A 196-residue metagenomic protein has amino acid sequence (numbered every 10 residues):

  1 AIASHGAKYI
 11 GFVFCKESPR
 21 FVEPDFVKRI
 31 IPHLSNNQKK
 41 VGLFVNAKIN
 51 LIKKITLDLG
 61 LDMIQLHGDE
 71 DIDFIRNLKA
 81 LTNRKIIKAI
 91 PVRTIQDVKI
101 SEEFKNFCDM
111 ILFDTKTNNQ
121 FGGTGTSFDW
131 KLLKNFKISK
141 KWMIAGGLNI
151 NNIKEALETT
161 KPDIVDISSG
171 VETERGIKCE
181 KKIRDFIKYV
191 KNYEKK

Functional and structural regions predicted by a protein language model:
A1-K196: Conserved N-terminal beta1-alpha1 strand-loop-helix module at the mouth
